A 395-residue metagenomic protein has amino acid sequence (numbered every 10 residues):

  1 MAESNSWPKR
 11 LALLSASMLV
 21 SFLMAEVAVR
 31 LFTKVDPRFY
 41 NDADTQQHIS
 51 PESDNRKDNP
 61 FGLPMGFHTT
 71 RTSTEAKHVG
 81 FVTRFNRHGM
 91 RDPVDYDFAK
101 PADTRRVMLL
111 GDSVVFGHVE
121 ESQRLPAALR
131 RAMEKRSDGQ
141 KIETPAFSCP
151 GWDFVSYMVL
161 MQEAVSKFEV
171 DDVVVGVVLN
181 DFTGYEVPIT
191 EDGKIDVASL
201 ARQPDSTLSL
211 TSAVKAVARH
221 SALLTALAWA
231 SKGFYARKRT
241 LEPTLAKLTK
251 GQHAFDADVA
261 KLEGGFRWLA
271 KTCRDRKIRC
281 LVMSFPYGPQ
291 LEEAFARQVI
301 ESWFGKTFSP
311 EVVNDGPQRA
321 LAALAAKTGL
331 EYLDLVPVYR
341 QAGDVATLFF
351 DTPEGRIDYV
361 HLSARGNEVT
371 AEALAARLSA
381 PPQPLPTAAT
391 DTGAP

Functional and structural regions predicted by a protein language model:
A2-V20: N-terminal Sec-pathway targeting helices
L13, M24, V29, L262 (+1 more regions): Histidine-centered active-site loop/cap adjacent to the catalytic His in serine esterases/O-acetyl transfer systems
F22-R38: Membrane-interface motif at the C-terminal end of an N-terminal transmembrane signal
E26, D112, Y157, V173 (+3 more regions): Generic structural signal for small/hydrophobic residues in well-ordered secondary structure, especially within
P37-A132, R136-G139, Y339-E354, P395: Membrane/wall-proximal cationic-aromatic binding patches
K77-R84, K100-P101, R106-M108, V114-S209 (+1 more regions): Conserved SGNH/GDSL esterase-like catalytic core that processes O-acyl groups on lipids and polysaccharides
S113-V119, A146-F147, F255-V259, F308-E311 (+1 more regions): Second-shell loop/turn segments in exported
V178-A323, L330, L335-V345, P386-D391 (+1 more regions): Serine-dependent acyl-ester chemistry module
